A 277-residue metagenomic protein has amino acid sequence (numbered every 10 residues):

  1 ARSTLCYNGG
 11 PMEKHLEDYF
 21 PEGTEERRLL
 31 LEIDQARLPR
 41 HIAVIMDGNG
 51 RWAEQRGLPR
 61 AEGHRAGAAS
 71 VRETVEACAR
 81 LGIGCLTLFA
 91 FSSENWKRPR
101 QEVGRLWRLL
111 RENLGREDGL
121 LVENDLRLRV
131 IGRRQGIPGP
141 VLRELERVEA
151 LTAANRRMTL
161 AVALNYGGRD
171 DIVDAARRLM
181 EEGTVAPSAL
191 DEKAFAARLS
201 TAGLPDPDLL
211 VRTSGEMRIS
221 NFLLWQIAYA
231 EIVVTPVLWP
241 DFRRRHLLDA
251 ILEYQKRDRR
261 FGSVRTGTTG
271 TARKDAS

Functional and structural regions predicted by a protein language model:
R2-S277: Flexible, compositionally biased loop and terminal segments
